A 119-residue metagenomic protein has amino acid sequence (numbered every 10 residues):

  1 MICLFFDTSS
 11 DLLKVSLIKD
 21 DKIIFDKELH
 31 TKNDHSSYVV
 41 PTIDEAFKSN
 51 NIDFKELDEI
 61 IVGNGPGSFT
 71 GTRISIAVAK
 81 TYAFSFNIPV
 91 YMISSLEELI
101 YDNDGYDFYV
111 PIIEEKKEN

Functional and structural regions predicted by a protein language model:
M1-E59: N-terminal beta-alpha supersecondary unit
D11, G65-P66, E115-K117: Short glycine-rich anion-binding loops that position phosphate/pyrophosphate groups of nucleotides and phosphorylated
V15, G71-T72, D102: Short glycine-/acidic-enriched loop or helix-start segments at secondary-structure transitions that form or flank
I18-K19, I74-A77, Y106-D107: Short, glycine/charged-enriched secondary-structure capping and boundary segments
K22, T31, P89-N119: Surface "functional belts" at beta-alpha junctions
Y38-P41, A77, E98: Short amphipathic alpha-helical face segments that pack within enzyme cores and frequently flank/anchor catalytic
N50-K55, F84-S95: Phosphate-handling active-site elements
E59-V90: DPxDG-like acidic metal-binding loop motif
